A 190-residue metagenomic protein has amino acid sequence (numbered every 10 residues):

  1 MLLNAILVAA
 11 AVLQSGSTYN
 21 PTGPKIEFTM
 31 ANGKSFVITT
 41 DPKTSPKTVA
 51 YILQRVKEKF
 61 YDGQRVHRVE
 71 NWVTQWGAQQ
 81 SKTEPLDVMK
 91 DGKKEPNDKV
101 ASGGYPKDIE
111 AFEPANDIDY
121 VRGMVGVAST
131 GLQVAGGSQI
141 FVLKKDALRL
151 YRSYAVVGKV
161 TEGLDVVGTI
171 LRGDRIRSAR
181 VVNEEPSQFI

Functional and structural regions predicted by a protein language model:
L3, A9-I190: Cyclophilin-like peptidyl-prolyl cis-trans isomerases
